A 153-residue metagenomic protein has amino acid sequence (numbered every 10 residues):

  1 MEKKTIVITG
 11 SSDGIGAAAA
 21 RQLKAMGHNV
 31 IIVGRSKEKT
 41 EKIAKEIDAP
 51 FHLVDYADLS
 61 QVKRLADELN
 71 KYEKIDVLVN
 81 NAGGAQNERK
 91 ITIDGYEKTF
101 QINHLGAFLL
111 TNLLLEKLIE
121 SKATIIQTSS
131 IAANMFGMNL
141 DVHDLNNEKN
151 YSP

Functional and structural regions predicted by a protein language model:
T5-I8, L78-V79: Conserved hydrophobic beta-strands of the Rossmann-like cofactor-binding core in SDR/related NAD(P)H-dependent
S12, A20: N-terminal Rossmann NAD(P)H-binding glycine-rich loop of SDR-like oxidoreductase domains
I15: Hydrophobic/small residue at the entry helix of a nucleotide-binding pocket
M26-E41: Conserved glycine-rich Rossmann-like NAD(P)H-binding loop of the short-chain dehydrogenase/reductase
L53-D67: The beta1-alpha1 cofactor-binding region of Rossmann-like NAD(H)/NADP(H)-dependent oxidoreductases
N81-N87: Conserved NAD(P)H cofactor-binding loop of Rossmann-fold oxidoreductase domains
N87-E88, I93-E97, I119-P153: Catalytic loop of short-chain dehydrogenase/reductase
H104-L105: Ankyrin-repeat alpha-helix packing hotspot
